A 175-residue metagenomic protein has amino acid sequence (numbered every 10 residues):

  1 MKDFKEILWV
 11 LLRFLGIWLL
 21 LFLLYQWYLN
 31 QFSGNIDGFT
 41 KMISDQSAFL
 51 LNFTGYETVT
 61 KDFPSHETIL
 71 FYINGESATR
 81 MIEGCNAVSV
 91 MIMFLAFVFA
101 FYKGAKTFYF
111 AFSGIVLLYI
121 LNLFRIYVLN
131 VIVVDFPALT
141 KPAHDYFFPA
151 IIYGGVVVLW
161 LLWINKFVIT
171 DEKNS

Functional and structural regions predicted by a protein language model:
M1-S175: Hydrophobic N-terminal alpha-helices or hydrophobic patches in metabolic proteins across all domains of life
